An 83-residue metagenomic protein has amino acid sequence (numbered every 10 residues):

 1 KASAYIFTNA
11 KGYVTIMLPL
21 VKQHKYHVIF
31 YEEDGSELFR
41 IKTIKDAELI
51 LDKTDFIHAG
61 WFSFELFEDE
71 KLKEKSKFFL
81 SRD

Functional and structural regions predicted by a protein language model:
A2-I6, A10-K25: Glycine-centered coil/turn sites that cap beta-strands in beta-rich domains
K11-T15, D46-E48, K73-K75: Intrinsic-disorder/low-complexity, polar/charged segments enriched in Ser/Thr/Lys/Arg/Asp/Glu/Gln
H24-H27, G60-F62: Short beta-strand/loop motifs in extracellular/secreted proteins, especially within beta-sandwich accessory domains
Y31-E37, F62: Short, glycine-anchored, charge-dense loop/turn motifs used at functional sites
F39-R40, E74: Aromatic (tryptophan-biased) beta-strands that constitute blades/sheets of beta-rich domains
K42-I44, F79: A generic structural motif
I44-E70: Short, surface-exposed loop/turn motifs with a glycine/proline- and acidic-biased composition
E65-D83: C-terminal tail/sorting-segment detector
